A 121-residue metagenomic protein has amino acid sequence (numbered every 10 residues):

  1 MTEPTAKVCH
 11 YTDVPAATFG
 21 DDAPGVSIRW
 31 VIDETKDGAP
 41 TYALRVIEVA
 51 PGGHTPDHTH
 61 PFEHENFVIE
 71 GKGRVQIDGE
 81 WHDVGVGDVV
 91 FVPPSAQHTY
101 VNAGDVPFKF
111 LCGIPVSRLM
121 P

Functional and structural regions predicted by a protein language model:
M1-T41, P121: A short, N-terminal "cap"/entry segment at the start of jelly-roll beta-barrel domains of the cupin/DSBH fold
S27, P40-R45, H64, G71 (+2 more regions): A generic structural signal for short beta-strands and their flanking turns/coil linkers
I28-D33, R45-H60, P94: Conserved short histidine dyad/triad with adjacent acidic residue
V46, F91, V106-P121: A short hydrophobic beta-strand segment most commonly corresponding to one strand of the jelly-roll/cupin
V46-A50, T59-V75, G113: Short, conserved beta-strand element in jelly-roll/cupin
T55-D57, V75-Q76, V92, H98-G104: Short beta-strand His + acidic residue motifs that chelate non-heme Fe in jelly-roll/DSBH and cupin folds
P61, E80, A96-Q97, V106: A generic "binding-loop/recognition-motif" signal
E80-P94: Short acidic-glycine-tyrosine-enriched beta hairpin
